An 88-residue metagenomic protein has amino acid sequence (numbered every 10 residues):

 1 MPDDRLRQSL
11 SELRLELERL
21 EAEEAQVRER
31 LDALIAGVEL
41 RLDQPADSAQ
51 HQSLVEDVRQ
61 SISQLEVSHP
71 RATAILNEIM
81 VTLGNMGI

Functional and structural regions predicted by a protein language model:
M1, R19-Q26, P45-Q50, E66-R71: Short acidic, glycine/proline-enriched loop segments that cap or flank alpha-helices
M1-L40: N-terminal prepro regions of secreted peptide precursors
L6, L31, H51-L54, A72: Generic alpha-helical segment signature
S9, E16, E23, R30 (+4 more regions): Long, heptad-repeat alpha-helical coiled-coil segments that mediate oligomerization and form fibrous "stalk/rod"
E29, A33-A36, L40, Q44 (+3 more regions): Acidic, glycine/polar-rich low-complexity segments that are predisposed to form short amphipathic helices
D43-Q64, L76-N77: Short, charged early-sequence alpha-helical segments and their helix-coil boundaries
V81-I88: Short hydrophobic/aromatic patches at helix-to-coil boundaries
